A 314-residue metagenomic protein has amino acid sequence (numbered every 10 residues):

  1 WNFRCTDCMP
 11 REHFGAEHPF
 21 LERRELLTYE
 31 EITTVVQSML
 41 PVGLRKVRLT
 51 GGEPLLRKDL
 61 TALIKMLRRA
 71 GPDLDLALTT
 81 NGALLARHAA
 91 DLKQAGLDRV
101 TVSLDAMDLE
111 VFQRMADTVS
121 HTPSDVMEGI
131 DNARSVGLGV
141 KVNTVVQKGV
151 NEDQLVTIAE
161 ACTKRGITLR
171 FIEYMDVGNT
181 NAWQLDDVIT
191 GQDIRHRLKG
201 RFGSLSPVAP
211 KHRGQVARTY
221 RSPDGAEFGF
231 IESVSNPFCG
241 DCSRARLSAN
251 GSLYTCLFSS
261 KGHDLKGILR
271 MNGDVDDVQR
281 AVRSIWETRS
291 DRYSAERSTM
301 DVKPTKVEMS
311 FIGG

Functional and structural regions predicted by a protein language model:
W1-L27: Canonical Radical SAM [4Fe-4S] cluster-binding loop centered on the CxxxCxxC motif and its immediate flanking residues
W1-R11, T33, Q37-R48, L55 (+2 more regions): N-terminal pre-triad scaffold of radical SAM enzymes
F3, L109-E110, P237, H263: Glycine-centered loop/turn positions within well-structured domains that cap or flank conserved ligand/cofactor-binding
R4, C8, R57, E110 (+3 more regions): Residues that scaffold the ATP/ADP-binding catalytic core of kinase and kinase-like folds
R4, G51, N81, D224 (+1 more regions): Residue-level recognition of short loop/turn positions
G15-F20, D108-A116, G178-A182, D264-K266: A short acidic, helix-capping loop that chelates divalent metal ions and anchors anionic groups
L26-L49, L56-I172: Radical SAM/AdoMet-radical enzyme domain recognition
E160-K164, Y174-G314: Auxiliary Fe-S-binding modules of radical SAM enzymes
